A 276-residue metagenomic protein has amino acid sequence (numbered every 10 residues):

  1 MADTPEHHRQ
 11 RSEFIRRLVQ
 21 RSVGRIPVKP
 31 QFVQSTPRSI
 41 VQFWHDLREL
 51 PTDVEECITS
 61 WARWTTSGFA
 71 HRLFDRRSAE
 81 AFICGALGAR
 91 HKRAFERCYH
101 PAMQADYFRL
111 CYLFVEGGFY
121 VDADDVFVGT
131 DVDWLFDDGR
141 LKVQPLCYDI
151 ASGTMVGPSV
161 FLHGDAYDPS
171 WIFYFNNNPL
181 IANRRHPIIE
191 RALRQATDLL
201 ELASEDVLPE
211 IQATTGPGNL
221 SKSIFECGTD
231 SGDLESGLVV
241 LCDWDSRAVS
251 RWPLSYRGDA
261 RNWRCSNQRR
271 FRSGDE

Functional and structural regions predicted by a protein language model:
M1-A105, V121-E276: Glycosyltransferase-associated regions of secretory-pathway enzymes, highlighting luminal stem/catalytic domains
D106-G118: Small-residue hinge/turn detector
